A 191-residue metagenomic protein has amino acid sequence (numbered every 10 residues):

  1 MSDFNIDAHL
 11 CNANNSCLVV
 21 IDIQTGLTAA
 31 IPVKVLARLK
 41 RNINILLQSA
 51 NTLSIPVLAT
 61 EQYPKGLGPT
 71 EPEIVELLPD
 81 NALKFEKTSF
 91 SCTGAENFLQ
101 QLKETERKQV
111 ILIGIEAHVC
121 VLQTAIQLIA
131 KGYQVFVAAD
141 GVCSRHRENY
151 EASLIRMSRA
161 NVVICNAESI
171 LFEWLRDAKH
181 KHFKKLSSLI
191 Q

Functional and structural regions predicted by a protein language model:
S2-C17, K65-Q191: Active-site-adjacent betaalpha module
N15-S16, P32-L58: A short alpha/beta connector and helix-capping loop motif
S16-Q24: Active-site gating/metal-coordination segments in enzymes
V20-I21, V57-Q62: Short beta-strand segments at enzyme active-site cores
T25-A30: Short acidic, Gly/Ser-rich segments with clustered Asp/Glu that frequently serve as metal-coordination loops in enzyme
V35-L36, E61, K87-F90: Short, flexible loop segments at the rims of nucleotide/cofactor-binding pockets, characterized by
N42-I45, E61, C92, L175: Residue-level signal for alpha-helical context at structural boundaries
